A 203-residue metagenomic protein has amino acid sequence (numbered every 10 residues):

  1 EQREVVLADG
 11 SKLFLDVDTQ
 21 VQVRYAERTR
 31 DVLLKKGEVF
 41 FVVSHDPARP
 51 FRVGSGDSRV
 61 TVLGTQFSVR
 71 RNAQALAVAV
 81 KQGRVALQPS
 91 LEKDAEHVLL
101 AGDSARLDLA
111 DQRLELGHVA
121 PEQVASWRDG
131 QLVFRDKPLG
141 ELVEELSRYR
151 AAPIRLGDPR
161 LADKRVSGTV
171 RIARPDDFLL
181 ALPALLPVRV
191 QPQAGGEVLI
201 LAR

Functional and structural regions predicted by a protein language model:
E1, H45-R49, V80-Q82, L100-A101 (+1 more regions): A short, compositionally biased
E1-L63, S68-R70, A75-A77: Juxtamembrane extracytoplasmic segments of single-/few-pass membrane proteins
L7, L15, V23, L34 (+9 more regions): Hydrophobic residues in beta-strands and at strand termini
Q20, E92, P187-V188: Short beta-turn/strand-loop junction motif enriched in small, turn-promoting residues
V23, L87, V190-P192: Short beta-strand "wing" residues that participate in macromolecule-binding interfaces
A26-R28, D46, N72-Q74, E92 (+3 more regions): Short strand-connecting beta-turns/loops that link adjacent beta-strands
F51-S55, V60-T61, S68-E145: Short, polar/charged, low-complexity connector loops/linkers at domain or secondary-structure junctions
Q112-R203: N-terminal export/assembly leaders
